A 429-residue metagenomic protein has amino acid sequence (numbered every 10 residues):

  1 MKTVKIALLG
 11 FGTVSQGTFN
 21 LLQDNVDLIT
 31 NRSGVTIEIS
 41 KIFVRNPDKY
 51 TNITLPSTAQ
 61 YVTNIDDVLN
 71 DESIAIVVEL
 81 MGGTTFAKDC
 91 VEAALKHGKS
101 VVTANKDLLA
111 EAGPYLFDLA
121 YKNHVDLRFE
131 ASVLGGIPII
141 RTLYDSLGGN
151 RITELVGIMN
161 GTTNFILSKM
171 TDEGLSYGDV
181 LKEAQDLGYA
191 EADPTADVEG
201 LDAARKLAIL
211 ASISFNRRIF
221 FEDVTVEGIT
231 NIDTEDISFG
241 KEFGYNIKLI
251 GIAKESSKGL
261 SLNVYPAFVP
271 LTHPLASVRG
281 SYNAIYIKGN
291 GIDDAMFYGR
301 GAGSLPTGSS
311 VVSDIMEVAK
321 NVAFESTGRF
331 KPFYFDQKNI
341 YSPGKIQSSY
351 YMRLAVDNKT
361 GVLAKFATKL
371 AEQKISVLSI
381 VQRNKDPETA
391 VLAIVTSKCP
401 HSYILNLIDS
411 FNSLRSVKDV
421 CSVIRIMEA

Functional and structural regions predicted by a protein language model:
F11: Glycine-rich Rossmann-fold phosphate-binding loop(s) that bind the pyrophosphate of adenine dinucleotide cofactors
S15-Q16: N-terminal Rossmann-fold NAD(P) dinucleotide-binding loop
N25-I53: NAD(P)-binding Rossmann-fold cofactor-contacting core
T63-A104: Rossmann-fold NAD(P) dinucleotide-binding segment
I74, Y121-D202, I209: Rossmann-like NAD(P)H-binding beta-loop-alpha module
A87-A93, H97, K106-Y144: Rossmann-fold NAD(P)-binding glycine/threonine-rich loop
D179-S277, Y282-A284, G303: Substrate-binding/catalytic subdomain of NAD(P)-dependent oxidoreductase enzymes
S310, I315-A429: A conserved regulatory-domain signal marking ACT and ACT-like small-molecule sensing domains and adjacent regulatory
